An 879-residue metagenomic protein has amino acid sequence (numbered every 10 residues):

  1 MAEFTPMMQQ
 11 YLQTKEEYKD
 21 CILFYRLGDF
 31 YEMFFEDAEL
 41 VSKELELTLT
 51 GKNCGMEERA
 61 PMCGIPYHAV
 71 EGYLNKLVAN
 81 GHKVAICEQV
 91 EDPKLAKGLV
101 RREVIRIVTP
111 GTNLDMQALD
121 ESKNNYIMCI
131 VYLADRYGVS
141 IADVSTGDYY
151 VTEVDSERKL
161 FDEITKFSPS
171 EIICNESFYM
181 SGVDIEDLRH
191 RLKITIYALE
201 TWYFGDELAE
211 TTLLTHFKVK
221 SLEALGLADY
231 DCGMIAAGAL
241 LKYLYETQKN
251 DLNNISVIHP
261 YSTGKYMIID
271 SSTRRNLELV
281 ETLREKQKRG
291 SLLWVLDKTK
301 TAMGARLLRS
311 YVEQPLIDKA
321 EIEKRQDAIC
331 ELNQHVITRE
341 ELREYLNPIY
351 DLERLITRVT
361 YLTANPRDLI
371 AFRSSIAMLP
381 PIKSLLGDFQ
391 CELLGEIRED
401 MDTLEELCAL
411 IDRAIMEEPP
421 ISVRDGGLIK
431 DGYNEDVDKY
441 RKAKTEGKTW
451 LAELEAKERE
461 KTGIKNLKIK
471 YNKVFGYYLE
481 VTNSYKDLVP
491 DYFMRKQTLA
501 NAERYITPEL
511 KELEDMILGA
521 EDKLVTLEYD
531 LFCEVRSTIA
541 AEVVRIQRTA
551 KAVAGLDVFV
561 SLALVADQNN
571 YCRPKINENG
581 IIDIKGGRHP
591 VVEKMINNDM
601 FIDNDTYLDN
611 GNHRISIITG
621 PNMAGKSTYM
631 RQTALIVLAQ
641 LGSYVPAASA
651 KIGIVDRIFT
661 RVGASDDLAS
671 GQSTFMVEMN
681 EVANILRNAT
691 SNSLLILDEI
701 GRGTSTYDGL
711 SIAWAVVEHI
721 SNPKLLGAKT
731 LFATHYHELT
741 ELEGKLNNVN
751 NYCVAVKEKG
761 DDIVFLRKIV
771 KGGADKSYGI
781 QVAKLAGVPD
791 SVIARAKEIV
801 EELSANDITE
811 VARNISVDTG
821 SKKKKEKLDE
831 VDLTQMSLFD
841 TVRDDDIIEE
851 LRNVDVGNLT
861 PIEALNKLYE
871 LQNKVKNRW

Functional and structural regions predicted by a protein language model:
M1-E331, N347-T360, A364-A456, G820-D829 (+1 more regions): Charged catalytic and DNA/RNA-contacting regions of genome-maintenance and nucleic-acid-processing enzymes
F35-A38, Y230, K300-T301, Y311 (+4 more regions): ATPase nucleotide-binding head domains, primarily ABC-like/P-loop NTPase cores
C87, P110-L119, D251, F389-L393 (+5 more regions): Active-site phosphate-binding and catalytic loops of NTP-dependent enzymes
I164, P169-S177, V183-E186, A198 (+3 more regions): Conserved catalytic alpha/beta cores of large enzymes that bind or transform nucleotide phosphates and polynucleotides
F204-T212, V219, M267-S271, L283 (+6 more regions): Amphipathic heptad-repeat alpha-helical coiled-coil/stalk segments that mediate oligomerization, filament/stalk
I322, I329, R339-Y345, F372 (+12 more regions): Amphipathic alpha-helical coiled-coil segments
Y361, N365, S375-M378, D431-G432 (+2 more regions): Charged, surface-exposed helical/loop "interaction arms" that form contiguous linear patches used for dimerization
S837-W879: C-terminal tails and terminal domains of large nucleic-acid-associated and other macromolecular-machine proteins
